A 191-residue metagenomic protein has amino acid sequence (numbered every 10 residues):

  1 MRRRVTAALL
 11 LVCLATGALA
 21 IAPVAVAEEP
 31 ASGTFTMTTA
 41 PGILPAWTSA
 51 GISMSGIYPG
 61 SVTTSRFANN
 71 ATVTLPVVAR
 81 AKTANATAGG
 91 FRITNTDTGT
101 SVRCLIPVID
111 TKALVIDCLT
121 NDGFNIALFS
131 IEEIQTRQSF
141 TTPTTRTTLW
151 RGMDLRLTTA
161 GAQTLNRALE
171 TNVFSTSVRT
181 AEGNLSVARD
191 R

Functional and structural regions predicted by a protein language model:
M1-A27: Secretory targeting and sorting signals
V5-L10, A15, T145, R151-M153 (+2 more regions): Terminal low-complexity, poorly structured segments
A7, G17, V73-L75, R137 (+1 more regions): N-terminal compositionally biased, intrinsically disordered segments and leader/signal-like regions
A8, S61, T111, I116 (+3 more regions): A broad, structure-centric signal for solvent-exposed, well-ordered loop/edge residues that line or flank functional
A15, A31, T87-A88, D97 (+3 more regions): Intrinsically disordered, low-complexity segments enriched in small/polar residues
V26-T83, D154-R191: N-terminal segment immediately downstream of the Sec signal-peptide cleavage site in secreted/extracellular proteins
P59-I131: Predominantly extracellular/secreted and cell-surface proteins with exposed, flexible low-complexity segments
K112-T159: Acidic, glycine-rich flexible loop segments
